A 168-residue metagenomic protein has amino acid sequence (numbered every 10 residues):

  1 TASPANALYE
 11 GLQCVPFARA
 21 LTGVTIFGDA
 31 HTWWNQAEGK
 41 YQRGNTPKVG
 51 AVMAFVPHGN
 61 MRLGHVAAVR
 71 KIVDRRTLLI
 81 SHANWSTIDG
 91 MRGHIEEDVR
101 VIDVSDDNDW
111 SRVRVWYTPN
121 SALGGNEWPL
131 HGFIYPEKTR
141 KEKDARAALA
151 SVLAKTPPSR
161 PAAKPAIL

Functional and structural regions predicted by a protein language model:
P4-V73: Secreted/periplasmic proteins that engage bacterial cell-wall peptidoglycan
R75-L168: Aromatic- and glycine-rich peptidoglycan recognition patches
